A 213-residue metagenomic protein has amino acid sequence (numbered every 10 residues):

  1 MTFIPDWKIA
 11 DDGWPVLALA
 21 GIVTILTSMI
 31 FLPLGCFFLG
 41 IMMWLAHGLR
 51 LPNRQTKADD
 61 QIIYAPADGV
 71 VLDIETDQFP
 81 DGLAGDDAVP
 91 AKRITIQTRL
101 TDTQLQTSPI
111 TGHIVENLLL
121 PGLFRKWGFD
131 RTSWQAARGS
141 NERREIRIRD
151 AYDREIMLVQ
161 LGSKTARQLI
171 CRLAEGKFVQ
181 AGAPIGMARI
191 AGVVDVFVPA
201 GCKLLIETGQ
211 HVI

Functional and structural regions predicted by a protein language model:
M1-I213: Contiguous, well-folded functional domains in the mature portion of proteins
